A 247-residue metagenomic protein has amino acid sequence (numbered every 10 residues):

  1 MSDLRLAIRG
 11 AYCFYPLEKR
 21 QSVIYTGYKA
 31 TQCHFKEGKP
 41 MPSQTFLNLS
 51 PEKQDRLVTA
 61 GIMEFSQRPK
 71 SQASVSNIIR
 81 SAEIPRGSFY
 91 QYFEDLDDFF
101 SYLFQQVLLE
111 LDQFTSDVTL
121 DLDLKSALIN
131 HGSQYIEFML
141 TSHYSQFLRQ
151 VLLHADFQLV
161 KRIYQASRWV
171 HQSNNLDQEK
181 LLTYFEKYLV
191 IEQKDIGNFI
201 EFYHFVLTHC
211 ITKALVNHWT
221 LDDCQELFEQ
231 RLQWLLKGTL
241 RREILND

Functional and structural regions predicted by a protein language model:
L4, C13-Y15: Short hydrophobic targeting helices and cationic amphipathic motifs that mediate membrane/organellar targeting
K19-Q21, K29-P40, F205, H209-D247: C-terminal peripheral helix-coil segments that are non-catalytic and often amphipathic
T31-R68, Q72, N77: Basic, helix-initiating cap at the start of DNA-binding domains
M63, Q67, S81, D98-V118 (+3 more regions): Alpha-helical structural segments
E83-F93: Short hydrophobic/aromatic patch on the recognition helix
S116-Y144: Hydrophobic alpha-helical connector segments
D156-H209, E226: Amphipathic alpha-helical packing segments from all-alpha helical-bundle domains
